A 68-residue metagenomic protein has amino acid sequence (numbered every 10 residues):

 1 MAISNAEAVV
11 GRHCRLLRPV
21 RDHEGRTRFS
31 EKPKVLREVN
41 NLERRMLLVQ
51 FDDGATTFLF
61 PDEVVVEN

Functional and structural regions predicted by a protein language model:
A2-S4, V10-N68: Basic/aromatic-rich interaction segments and small domains that mediate binding to polyanionic partners
